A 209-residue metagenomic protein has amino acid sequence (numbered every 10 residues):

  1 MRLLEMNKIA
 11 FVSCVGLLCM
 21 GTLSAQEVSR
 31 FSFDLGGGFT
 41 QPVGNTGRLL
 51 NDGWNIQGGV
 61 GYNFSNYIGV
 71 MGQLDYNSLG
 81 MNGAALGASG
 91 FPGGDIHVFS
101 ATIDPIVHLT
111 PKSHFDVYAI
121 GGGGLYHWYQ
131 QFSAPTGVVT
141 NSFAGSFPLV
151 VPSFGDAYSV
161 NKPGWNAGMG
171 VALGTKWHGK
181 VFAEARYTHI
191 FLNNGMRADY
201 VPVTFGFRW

Functional and structural regions predicted by a protein language model:
M1-S29: Cleavable N-terminal export/targeting peptides
Q26-Q41: Transmembrane beta-strand segments of Gram-negative outer membrane beta-barrel proteins
E27, L50-G53, D95-S100, G155-G164 (+1 more regions): Short sequence motifs at beta-strands and strand-loop junctions characteristic of Gram-negative outer-membrane
V28, W54, G59-S142, L173-G179 (+1 more regions): Gram-negative (and chloroplast) outer-membrane scaffold detector with strong preference for beta-barrel transmembrane
G38-G59, V160: Surface-exposed strand-loop-strand hairpins of Gram-negative outer-membrane beta-barrel proteins
V43-T46, L86-G94, V151-A157, H189-N193: Extracellular loop and loop/strand-boundary signature of outer-membrane beta-barrel proteins
T136-F154: Solvent-exposed, glycine/polar-rich loop segments of beta-barrel outer-membrane systems
E184-G206: C-terminal/domain-terminus segments
